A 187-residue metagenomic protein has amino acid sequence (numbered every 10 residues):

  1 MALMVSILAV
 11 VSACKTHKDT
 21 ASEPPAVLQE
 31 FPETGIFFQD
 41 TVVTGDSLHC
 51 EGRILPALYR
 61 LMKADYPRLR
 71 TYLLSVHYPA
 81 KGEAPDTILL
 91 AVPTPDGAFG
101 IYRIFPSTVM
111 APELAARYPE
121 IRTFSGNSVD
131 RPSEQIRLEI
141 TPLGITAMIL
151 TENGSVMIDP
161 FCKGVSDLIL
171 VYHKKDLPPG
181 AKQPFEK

Functional and structural regions predicted by a protein language model:
A2-A9: Bacterial N-terminal signal peptides
C14-K187: Zymogen propeptides/activation segments of proteases
